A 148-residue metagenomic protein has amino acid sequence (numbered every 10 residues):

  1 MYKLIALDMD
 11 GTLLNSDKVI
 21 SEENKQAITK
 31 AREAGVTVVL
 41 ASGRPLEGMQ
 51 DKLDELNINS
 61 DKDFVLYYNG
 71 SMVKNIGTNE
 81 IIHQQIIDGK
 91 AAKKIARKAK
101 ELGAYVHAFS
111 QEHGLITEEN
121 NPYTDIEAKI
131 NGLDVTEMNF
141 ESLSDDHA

Functional and structural regions predicted by a protein language model:
K3-K18: Asp-based phosphoryl-transfer active-site loop
E22-G35, K94, K98: Catalytic-core regions built around general acid/base machinery
I28-Q50, N69, V106-H113: Substrate-recognition element of Asp-dependent hydrolases with the DxDx(T/V) motif
P45-V65: Substrate-recognition/cap helix-loop segment adjacent to the acidic, metal-dependent catalytic center of Asp-based
D63-V73: A short, structured active-site edge motif that brings together acidic residues
S71-A148: HAD-like small-molecule phosphatases
